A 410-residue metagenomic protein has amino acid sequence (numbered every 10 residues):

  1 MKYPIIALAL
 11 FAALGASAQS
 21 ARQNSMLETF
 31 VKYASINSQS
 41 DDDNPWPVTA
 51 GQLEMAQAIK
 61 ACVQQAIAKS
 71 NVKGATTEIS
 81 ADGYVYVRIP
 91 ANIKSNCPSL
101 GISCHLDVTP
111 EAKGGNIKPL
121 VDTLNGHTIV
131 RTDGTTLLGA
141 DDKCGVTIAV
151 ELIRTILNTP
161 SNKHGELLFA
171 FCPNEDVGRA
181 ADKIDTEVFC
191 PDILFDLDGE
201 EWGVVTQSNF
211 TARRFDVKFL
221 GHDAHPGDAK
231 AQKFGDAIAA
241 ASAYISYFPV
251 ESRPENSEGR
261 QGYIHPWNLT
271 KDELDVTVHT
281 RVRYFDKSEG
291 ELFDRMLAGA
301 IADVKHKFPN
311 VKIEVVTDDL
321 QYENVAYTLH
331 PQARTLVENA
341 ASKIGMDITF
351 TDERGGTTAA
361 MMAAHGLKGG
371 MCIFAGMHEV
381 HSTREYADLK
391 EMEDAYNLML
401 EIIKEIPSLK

Functional and structural regions predicted by a protein language model:
M1-A7: Sec-dependent signal peptide recognition, specifically the positively charged N-region followed immediately by
A9-S17: Hydrophobic h-region of N-terminal signal peptides that target proteins for export in Gram-negative bacteria
Q19-I129: Acidic/His- and Gly-rich active-site-bordering loop/insert found across diverse amide/peptide-bond hydrolases
A34, D272-L274, D347-E401, I406: Zn-dependent metallopeptidase/amidohydrolase metal-coordination segment
S70-E78, S161-E166, V250-H265, V304-T317 (+2 more regions): Flexible, glycine/charged-enriched surface loops at secondary-structure junctions
K94-N162, E166, F171, D394: Active-site metal-coordination/substrate-binding segment of hydrolases, especially metallo-dependent peptidases
V121, N125-T136, N174-R295, G299-A302 (+2 more regions): Midchain, well-structured core segments that form catalytic/ion-binding scaffolds
A239-N256, Y263-H265, K312, L320-F374: Active-site-adjacent substrate-binding region of metalloamidase/peptidase-like peptide-processing proteins
